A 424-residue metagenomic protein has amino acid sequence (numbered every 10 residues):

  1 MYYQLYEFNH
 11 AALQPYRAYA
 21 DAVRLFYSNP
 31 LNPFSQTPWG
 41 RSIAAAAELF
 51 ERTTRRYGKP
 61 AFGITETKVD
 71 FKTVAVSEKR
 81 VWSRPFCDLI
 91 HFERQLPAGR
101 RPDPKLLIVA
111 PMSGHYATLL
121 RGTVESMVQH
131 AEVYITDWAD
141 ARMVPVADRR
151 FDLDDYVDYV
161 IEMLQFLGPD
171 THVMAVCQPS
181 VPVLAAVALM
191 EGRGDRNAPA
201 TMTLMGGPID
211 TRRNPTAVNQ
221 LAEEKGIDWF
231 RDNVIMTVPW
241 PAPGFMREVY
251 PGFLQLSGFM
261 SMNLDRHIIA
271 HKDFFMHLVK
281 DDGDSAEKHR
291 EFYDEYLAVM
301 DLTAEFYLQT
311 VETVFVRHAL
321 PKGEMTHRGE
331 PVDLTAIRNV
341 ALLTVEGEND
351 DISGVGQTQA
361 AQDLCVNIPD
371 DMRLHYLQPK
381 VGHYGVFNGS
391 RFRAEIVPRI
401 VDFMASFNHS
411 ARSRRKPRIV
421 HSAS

Functional and structural regions predicted by a protein language model:
M1-A45, P169, A186-E305: Alpha/beta-hydrolase-fold enzymes
A61-V144: Short, surface-exposed "cap/lid" segments of acyl-processing enzymes
M143-P145, D155-H172, L184-A188: Conserved acidic catalytic loop of the alpha/beta-hydrolase fold
M174-S180, G347: Conserved alpha/beta-hydrolase "nucleophile elbow" surrounding the catalytic nucleophile
I337-R338, L343-E346, D350: Short beta-strand/loop motif that positions the catalytic acidic residue of the alpha/beta-hydrolase fold
D351-Q357: Conserved alpha/beta-hydrolase "acid-adjacent" motif
I352, P379-A394: Catalytic histidine-centered segment of alpha/beta-hydrolase-like enzymes
Q362-Y384: Catalytic histidine neighborhood in serine/cysteine hydrolases with alpha/beta-hydrolase-type architecture
